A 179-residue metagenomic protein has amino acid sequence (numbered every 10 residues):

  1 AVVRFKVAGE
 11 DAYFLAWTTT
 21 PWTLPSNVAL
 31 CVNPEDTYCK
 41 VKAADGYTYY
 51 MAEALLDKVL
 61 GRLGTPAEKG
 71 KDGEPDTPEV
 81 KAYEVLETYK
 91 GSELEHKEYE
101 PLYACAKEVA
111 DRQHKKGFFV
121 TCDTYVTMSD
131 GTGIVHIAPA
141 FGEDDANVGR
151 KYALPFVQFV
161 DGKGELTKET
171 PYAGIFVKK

Functional and structural regions predicted by a protein language model:
R4-K6: Gly/Pro-rich turn-and-neighbor structural signature
A8-E10: Short strand-connecting beta-turns/loops that link adjacent beta-strands
A12-L15, P21-K179: Non-cofactor substrate-recognition interfaces
